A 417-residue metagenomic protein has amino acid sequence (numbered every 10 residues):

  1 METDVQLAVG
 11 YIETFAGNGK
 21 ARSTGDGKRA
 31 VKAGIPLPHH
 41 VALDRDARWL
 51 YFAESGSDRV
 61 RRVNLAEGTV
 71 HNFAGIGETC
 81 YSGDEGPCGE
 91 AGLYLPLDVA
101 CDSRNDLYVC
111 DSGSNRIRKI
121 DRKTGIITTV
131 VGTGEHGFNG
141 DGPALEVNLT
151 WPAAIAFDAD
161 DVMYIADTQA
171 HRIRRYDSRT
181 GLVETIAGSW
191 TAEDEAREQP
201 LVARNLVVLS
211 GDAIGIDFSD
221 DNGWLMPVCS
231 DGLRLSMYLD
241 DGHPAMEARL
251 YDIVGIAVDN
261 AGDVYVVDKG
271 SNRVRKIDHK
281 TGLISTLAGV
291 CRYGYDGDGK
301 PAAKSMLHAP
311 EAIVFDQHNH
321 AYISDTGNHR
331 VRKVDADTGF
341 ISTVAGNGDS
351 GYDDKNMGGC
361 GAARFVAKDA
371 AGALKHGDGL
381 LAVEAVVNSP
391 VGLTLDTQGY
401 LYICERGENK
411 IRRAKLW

Functional and structural regions predicted by a protein language model:
E2-L37, G68-L95, I126-W151, G181-D252 (+2 more regions): Gly/Pro-rich loop segments of beta-rich domains
G34, H39-A42, L97-A100, A153-A156 (+3 more regions): Conserved beta-strand position repeated across blades of beta-propeller domains
L43-A47, C101-R104, F157-D160, V258-A261 (+2 more regions): Residue-level detector of Asp-centered blade-edge/turn motifs that repeat once per structural unit in beta-propeller
W49-Y51, D106-Y108, V162-Y164, D263-V266 (+2 more regions): Conserved beta-propeller blade signature
S55, S112, T168, K269 (+2 more regions): Short loop/turn segments immediately following the C-termini of beta-strands
D58-R61, N115-I117, H171-I173, N272-V274 (+2 more regions): Structural signal for beta-propeller blades
N64-G68, D121-G125, D177-G181, D278-G282 (+2 more regions): Short loop/turn segments that connect beta-strands within beta-propeller blades
N388-W417: Blade-level signature of beta-propeller repeat domains, shared across WD40, Kelch, NHL, RCC1 and BNR/Asp-box propellers
